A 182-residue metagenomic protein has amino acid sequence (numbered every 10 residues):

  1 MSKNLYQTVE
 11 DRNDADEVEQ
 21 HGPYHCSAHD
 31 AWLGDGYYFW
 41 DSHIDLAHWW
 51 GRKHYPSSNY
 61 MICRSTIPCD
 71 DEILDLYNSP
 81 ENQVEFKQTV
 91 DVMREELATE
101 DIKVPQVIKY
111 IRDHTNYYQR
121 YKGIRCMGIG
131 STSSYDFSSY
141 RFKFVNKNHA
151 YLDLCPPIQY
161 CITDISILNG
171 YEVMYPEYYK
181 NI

Functional and structural regions predicted by a protein language model:
M1-W32, R52: ADP-ribose/NAD+-binding catalytic cleft of ART/PARP-like enzymes
S2-K3, G34-Y37, Y60: Short, surface-exposed beta-edge/turn micro-motifs
K3, Q7-T8, A15, I62-I182: Active-site and NAD+-binding cores of ADP-ribose-processing enzymes
D16-E19, D41-D45, S138-Y140: A short linear-motif detector with a strong N-terminal bias
A28-D30, N59, D164: N-terminal hydrophobic or amphipathic segments with adjacent small-residue motifs that include Sec signal peptides
A28-H54: Extended catalytic/binding region for NAD+/ADP-ribose chemistry, centered on the ART fold
H54-R64: Cytochrome P450 catalytic domain signature, combining two hallmark sequence patches
